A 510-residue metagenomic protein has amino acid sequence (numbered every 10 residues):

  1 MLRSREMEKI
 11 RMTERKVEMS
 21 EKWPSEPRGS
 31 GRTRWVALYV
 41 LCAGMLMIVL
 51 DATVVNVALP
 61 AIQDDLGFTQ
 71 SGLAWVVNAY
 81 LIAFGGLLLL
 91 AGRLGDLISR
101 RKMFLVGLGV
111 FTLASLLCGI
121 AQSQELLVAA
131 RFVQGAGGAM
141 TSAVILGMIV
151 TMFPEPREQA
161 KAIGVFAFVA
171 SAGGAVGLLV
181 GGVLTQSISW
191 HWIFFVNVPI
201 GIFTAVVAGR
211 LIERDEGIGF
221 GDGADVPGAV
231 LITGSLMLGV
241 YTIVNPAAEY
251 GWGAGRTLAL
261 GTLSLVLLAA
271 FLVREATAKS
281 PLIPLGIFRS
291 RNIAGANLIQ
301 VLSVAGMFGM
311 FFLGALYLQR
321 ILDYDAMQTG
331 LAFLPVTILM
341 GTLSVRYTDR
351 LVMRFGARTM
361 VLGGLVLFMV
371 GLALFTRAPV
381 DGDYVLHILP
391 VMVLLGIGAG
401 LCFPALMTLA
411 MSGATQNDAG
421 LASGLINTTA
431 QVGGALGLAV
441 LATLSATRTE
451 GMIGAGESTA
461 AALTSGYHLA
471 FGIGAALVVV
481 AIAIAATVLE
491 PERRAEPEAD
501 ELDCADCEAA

Functional and structural regions predicted by a protein language model:
L2-R32, I218, V488-A510: Intrinsic disorder in cytosolic terminal tails and internal cytosolic loops of multi-pass membrane transporters
E6-K9, G164, Q186-Q300, G306 (+3 more regions): Hydrophobic transmembrane-helix bundles of small-molecule transporters
E21-R210, F355, V361, M369 (+2 more regions): Transmembrane-helix bundle of Major Facilitator Superfamily
T33-A83, W252-L260, L267, A276-M407 (+1 more regions): Transmembrane core module of solute transporters
Y39, L87, I98-L108, Q122-A129 (+3 more regions): C-terminal module of multi-pass small-molecule transporters
V40, M47, L59, L88 (+19 more regions): Hydrophobic residues within membrane-embedded alpha-helical segments of Major Facilitator Superfamily
I48, V77-Y80, F84, F111 (+11 more regions): Structural signature of transmembrane alpha-helices in multi-pass secondary transporters
I62-Q63, L94-G95, V180-I188, I243 (+3 more regions): Interfacial helix-cap and linker-helix signal at transmembrane-aqueous boundaries of multi-pass secondary transporters
